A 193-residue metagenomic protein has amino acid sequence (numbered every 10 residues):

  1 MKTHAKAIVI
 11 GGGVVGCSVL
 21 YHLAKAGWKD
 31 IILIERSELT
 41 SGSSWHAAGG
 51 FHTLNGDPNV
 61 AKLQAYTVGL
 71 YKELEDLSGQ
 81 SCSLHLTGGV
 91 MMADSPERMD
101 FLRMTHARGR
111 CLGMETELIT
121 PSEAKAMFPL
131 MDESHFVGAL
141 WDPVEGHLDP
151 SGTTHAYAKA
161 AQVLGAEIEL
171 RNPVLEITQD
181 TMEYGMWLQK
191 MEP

Functional and structural regions predicted by a protein language model:
M1-V15, I32: Beta1/beta-strand and adjacent pyrophosphate-binding region of the FAD-binding site in flavoprotein oxidoreductases
S18, G50-H52, P58, L74 (+2 more regions): Flavin-dependent oxidoreductases
L20, A24-K25, A160-Q162: Gly/Ala-rich phosphate-binding loop of Rossmann-like dinucleotide-binding domains, activating on the conserved
A24-W45: Glycine-rich FAD pyrophosphate-binding loop
G49-M127: Dinucleotide-binding Rossmann-like beta1-alpha1 core, especially the glycine-rich loop that anchors the ADP
E97, F128-F136, T178-M186: A short, glycine/Asx- and small/polar-enriched loop/turn that sits immediately N-terminal to a beta-strand
L140-P193: Helical element adjacent to the flavin cofactor pocket in flavoenzyme catalytic cores
